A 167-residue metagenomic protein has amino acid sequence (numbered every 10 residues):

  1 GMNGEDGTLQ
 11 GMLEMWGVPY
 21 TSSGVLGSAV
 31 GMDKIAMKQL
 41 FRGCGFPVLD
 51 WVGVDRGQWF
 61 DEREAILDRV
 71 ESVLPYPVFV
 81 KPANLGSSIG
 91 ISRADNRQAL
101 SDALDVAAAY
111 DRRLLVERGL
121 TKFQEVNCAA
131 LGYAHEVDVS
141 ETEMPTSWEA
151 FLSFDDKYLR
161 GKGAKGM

Functional and structural regions predicted by a protein language model:
G1-W59: Conserved N-proximal alpha/beta basic substrate-recognition cap immediately N-terminal to, or forming the N-lobe
G4, I35, R56, R63 (+3 more regions): N-terminal beta-alpha lobe that positions the nucleotide/phosphoryl donor in ATP/NTP-coupled carboxylate activation
Q39-R42, L67-V70, N96-R97, Y133-A134: Short, hinge-like loop/turn segments at secondary-structure boundaries
F41-R42, V70-I89, D111-K122: ATP-grasp fold ATP-binding core
G43-P82: Rossmann-like NAD(P)H-binding beta-loop-alpha module
L49-G53, V78-D102, E125-N127: Glycine-rich phosphate-binding loop of ATP-grasp-fold ATP-dependent ligases
S92-M167: Phosphate-binding site of ATP-dependent enzymes
